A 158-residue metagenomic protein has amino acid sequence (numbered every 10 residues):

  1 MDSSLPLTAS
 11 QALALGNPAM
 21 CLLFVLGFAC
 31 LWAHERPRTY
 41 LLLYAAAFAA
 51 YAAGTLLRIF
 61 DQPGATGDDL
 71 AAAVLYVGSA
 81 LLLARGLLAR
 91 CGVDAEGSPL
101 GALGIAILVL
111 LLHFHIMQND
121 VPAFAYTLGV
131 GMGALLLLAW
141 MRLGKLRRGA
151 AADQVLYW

Functional and structural regions predicted by a protein language model:
M1-L23: Hydrophobic transmembrane alpha-helical segments in integral membrane proteins
L22-Y40, A53-W158: Juxtamembrane segments at transmembrane-helix boundaries in multi-pass signal-transduction membrane proteins
